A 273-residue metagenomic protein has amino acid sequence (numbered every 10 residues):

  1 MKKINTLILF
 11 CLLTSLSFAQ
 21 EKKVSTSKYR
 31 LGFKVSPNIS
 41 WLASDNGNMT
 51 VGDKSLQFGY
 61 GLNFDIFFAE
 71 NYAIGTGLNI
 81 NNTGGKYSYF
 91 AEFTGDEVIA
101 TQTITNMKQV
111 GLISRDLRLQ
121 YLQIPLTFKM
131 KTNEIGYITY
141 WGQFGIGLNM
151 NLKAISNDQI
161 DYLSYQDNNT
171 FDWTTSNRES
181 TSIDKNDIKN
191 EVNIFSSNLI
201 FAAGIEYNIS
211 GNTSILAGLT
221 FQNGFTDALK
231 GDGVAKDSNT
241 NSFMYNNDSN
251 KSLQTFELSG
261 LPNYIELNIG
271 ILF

Functional and structural regions predicted by a protein language model:
S25, G52-Q57, D116-Y121, E134 (+2 more regions): Short sequence motifs at beta-strands and strand-loop junctions characteristic of Gram-negative outer-membrane
T26, F67-A69, N133-Y137, N208-N212: Outer-membrane beta-barrel channels and translocator barrels
Y29-V35, I74-T76, I124, Y140-L148 (+3 more regions): Transmembrane beta-strands of outer-membrane beta-barrel proteins
P37-W41, I80-G84, Q120-Q123, M130-T132 (+3 more regions): Transmembrane beta-strands of outer-membrane beta-barrel pores
N38-N63, I194: Surface-exposed strand-loop-strand hairpins of Gram-negative outer-membrane beta-barrel proteins
A43-V51, V110-R115, N186-E191, S252-E257: Extracellular loop and loop/strand-boundary signature of outer-membrane beta-barrel proteins
N48-D53, A91-I99, N157-Q166, D232-N241: Flexible, surface-exposed loop regions and adjacent strand-edge segments of Gram-negative outer-membrane beta-barrel
S259-F273: Outer-membrane beta-barrel "beta-signal"
